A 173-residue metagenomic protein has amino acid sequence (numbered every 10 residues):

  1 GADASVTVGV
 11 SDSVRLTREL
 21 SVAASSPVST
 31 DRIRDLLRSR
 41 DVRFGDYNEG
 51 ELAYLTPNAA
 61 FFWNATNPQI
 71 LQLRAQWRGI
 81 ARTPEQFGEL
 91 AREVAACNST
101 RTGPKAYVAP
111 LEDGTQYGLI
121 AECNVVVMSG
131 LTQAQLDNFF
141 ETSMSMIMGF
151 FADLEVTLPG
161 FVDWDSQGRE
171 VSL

Functional and structural regions predicted by a protein language model:
G1-N67: Charge-rich, low-complexity N-terminal segments
E49-E51, P68-Q72, G114-G118: A generic structural signal for beta-strand entry/edge sites
F61-R82: A short acidic-to-branched-hydrophobic micro-motif
W77-E122: Short, internal acidic amphipathic alpha-helical interface segments that mediate docking to partner proteins
N98, M144-L158: Short amphipathic alpha-helical signal-transduction/dimerization elements
V127-F140: A short acidic/glycine-rich loop-to-helix N-cap element
T142, M146-F150, W164-R169: Glycine-rich, aromatic-bearing surface loops/beta-hairpins
E155-L173: Short, highly charged C-terminal tails/helix-capping segments
